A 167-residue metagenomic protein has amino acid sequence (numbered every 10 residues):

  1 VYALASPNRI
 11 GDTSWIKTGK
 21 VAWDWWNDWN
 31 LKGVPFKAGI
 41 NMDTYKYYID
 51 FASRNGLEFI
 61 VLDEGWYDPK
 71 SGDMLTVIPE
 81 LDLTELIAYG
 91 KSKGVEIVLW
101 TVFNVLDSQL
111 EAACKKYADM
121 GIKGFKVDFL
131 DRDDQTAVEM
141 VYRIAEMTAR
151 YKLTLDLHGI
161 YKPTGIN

Functional and structural regions predicted by a protein language model:
V1-S92: Conserved structural scaffold segments of CAZyme catalytic domains across common CAZy folds
E64-N167: Aromatic- and carboxylate-enriched substrate-binding clefts and catalytic-loop regions of carbohydrate-active enzymes
